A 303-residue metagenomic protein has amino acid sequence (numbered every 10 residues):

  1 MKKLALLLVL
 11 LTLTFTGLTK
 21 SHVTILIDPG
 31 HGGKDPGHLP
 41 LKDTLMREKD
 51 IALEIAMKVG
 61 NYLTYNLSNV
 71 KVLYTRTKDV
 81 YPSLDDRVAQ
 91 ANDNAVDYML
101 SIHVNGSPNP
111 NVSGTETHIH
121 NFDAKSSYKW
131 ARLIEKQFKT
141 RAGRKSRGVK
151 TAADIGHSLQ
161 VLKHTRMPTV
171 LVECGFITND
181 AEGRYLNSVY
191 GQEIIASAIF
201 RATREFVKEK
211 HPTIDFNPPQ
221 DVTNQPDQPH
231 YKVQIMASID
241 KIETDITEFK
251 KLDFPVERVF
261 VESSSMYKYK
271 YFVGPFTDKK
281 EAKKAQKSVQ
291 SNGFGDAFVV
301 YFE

Functional and structural regions predicted by a protein language model:
M1-L4: Positively charged n-region of N-terminal signal peptides that target proteins for export
L6-L10: Hydrophobic helical h-region of N-terminal Sec-dependent signal peptides in bacterial secretory/periplasmic proteins
T14-T16: N-terminal signal peptide c-region/cleavage motif recognized by signal peptidases
H22-I25, K42-M46, D50-D227, K241: Active-site-proximal helix/loop segments of hydrolytic enzymes
T24-L41: A structural boundary signal for the start of the first folded domain, especially the loop/turn and N-capping region
N224-D227, I239-E303: Extracytoplasmic
